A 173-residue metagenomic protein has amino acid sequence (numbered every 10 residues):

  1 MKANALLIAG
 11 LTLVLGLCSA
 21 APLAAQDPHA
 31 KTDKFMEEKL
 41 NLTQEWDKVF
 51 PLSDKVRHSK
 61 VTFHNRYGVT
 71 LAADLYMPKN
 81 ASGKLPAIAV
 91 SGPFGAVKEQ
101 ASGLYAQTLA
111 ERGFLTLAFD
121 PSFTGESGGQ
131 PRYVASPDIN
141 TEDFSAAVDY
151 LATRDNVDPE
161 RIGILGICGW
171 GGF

Functional and structural regions predicted by a protein language model:
I8-S19: Bacterial N-terminal signal peptides
E37-G83: N-terminal cap/lid segment of alpha/beta-hydrolase-fold proteins
K84-P93: Short beta-strand element of the alpha/beta-hydrolase
G95-Q107, P121: The serine-hydrolase catalytic nucleophile loop
Q100, F123-A135: Glycine-rich "HGGG/HGxG" loop immediately N-terminal to the catalytic nucleophile of the alpha/beta-hydrolase
T108-E126: Conserved alpha/beta-hydrolase
V134-D155: Alpha/beta-hydrolase active-site loop
N156-C168: Alpha/beta-hydrolase fold nucleophile elbow
